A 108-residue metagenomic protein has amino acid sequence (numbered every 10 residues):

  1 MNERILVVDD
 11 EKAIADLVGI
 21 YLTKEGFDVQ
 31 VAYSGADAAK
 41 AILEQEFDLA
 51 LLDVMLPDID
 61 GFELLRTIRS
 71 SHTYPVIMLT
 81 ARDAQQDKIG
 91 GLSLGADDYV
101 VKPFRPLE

Functional and structural regions predicted by a protein language model:
M1-E108: N-terminal/domain-start alpha-helical segments
